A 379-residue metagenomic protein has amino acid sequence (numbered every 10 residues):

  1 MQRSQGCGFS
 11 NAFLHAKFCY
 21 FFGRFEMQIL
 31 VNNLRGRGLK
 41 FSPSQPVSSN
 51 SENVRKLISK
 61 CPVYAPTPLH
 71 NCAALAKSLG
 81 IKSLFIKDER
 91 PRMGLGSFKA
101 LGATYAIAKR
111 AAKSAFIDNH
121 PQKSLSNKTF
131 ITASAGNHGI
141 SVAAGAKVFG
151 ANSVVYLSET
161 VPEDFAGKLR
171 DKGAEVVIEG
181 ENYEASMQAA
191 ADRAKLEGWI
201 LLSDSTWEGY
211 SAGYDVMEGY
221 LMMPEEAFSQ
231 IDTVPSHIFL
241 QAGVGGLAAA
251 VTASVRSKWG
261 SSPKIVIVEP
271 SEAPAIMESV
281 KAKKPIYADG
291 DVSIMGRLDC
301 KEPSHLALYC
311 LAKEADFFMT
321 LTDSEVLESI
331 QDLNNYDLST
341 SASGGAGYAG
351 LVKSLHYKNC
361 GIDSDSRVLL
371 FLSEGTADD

Functional and structural regions predicted by a protein language model:
Y20-D379: PLP-dependent amino-acid enzyme catalytic core
